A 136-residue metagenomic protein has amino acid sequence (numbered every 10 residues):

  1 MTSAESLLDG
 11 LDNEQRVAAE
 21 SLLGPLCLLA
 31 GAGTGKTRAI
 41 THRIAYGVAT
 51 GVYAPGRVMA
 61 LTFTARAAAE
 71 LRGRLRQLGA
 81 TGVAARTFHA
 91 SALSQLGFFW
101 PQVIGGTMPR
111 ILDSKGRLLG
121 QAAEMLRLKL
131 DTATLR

Functional and structural regions predicted by a protein language model:
M1-G105: P-loop NTPase Walker
L22, P101-R136: ATP-hydrolysis module of ASCE/P-loop NTPase motor domains, specifically the Walker B Asp-Glu catalytic pair
